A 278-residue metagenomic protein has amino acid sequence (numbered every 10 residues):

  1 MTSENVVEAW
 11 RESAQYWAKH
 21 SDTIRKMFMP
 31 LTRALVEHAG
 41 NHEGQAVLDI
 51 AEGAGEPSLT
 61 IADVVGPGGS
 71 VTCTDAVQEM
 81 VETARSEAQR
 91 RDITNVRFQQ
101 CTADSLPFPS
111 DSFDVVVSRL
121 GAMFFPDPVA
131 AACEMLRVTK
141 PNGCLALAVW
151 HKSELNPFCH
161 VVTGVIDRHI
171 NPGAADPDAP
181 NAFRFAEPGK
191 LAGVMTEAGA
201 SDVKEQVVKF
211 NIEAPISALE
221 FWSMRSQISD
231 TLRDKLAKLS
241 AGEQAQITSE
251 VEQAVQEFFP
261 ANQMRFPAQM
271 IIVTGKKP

Functional and structural regions predicted by a protein language model:
M1-Q45, E56-T60, T83, R90 (+1 more regions): Conserved class I S-adenosyl-L-methionine
S3-V6, W10, H20-S21, R25-F28 (+2 more regions): Conserved Class I S-adenosyl-L-methionine
A39-N41, V65, T139: A generic alpha-to-beta junction signature in SAM-dependent methyltransferases
A46-L106, A130: Class I SAM-dependent methyltransferase SAM/SAH-binding core
V65, E87-A88, I166, M195 (+2 more regions): Conserved hydrophobic residues forming the short capping helix/wall of the S-adenosyl-L-methionine
D104-V115: A short acidic, Gly/Pro-enriched loop at the edge of an enzyme's catalytic core that lines a small-molecule cofactor
D114-P128, H151: A short SAM/SAH-binding and catalytic strip from SAM-dependent methyltransferases
V129-A130, L136, K140, C144-I216 (+1 more regions): Conserved catalytic/acceptor-binding region of the Class I
